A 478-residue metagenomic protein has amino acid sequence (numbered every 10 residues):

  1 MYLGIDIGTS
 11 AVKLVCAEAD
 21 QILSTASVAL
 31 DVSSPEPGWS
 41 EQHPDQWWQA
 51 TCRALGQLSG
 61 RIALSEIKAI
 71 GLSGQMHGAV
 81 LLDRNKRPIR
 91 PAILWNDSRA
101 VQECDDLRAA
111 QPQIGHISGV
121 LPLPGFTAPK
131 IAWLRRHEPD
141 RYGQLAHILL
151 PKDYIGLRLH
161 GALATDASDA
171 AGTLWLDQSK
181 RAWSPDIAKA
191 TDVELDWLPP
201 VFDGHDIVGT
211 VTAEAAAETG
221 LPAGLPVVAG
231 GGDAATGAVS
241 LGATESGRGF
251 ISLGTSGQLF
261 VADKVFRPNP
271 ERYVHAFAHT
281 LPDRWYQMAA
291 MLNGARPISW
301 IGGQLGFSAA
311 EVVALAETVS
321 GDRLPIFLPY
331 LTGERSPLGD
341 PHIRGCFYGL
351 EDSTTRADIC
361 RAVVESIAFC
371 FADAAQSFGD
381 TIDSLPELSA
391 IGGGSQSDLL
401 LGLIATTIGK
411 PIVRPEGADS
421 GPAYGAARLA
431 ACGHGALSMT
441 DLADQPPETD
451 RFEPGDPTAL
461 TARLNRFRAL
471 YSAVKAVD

Functional and structural regions predicted by a protein language model:
M1-R90, H116, Q144, A216-A217 (+3 more regions): N-terminal glycine/serine-rich phosphate-binding loop of ATP-dependent small-molecule kinases, especially carbohydrate
L3-G4, K13-C16, D105-F126, A132-A164 (+5 more regions): Active-site core segments that coordinate phosphate-bearing ligands/cofactors across diverse enzyme families
V28-D31, W95, L292: A generic structural motif
H43, D97, D233: Short, conserved phosphate/pyrophosphate- and ester-handling motifs at nucleotide-, phospho-/glycolipid
G56-W95, V120-G125, G156-D177, P200-D203 (+1 more regions): Short beta-strand-loop/turn "lid" adjacent to the catalytic site in phosphate-handling enzymes
G60-A63, E194, T381: Extracytoplasmic/secreted proteins and extracellular or luminal domains
A100: Gly/Ser-rich phosphate-binding catalytic loop and adjacent alpha/beta segment that cradle a phosphoryl group at enzyme
A190-W197: A structural motif corresponding to the C-terminal end of an alpha-helix and its immediate exit/capping segment
